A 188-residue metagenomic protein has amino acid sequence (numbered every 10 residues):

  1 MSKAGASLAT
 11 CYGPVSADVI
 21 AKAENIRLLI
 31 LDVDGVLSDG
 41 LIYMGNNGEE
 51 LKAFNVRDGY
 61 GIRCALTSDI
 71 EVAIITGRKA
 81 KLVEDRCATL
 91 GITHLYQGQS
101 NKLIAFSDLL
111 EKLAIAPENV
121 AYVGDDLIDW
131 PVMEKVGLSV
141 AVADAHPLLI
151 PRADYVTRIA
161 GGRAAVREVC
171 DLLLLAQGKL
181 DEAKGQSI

Functional and structural regions predicted by a protein language model:
M1-L31, K179-I188: Non-catalytic pre-domain segments flanking phosphatase-related domains
A23-I42, M133, V166: Asp-based phosphoryl-transfer active-site loop
N25-R27, I70, E118-N119: Short coil/turn segments at beta-strand junctions that form active-site/ligand-binding loops
V33, G77-R78, Q99, A143-H146: Short secondary-structure boundary segments
V36, I62-R86, Y96-Q97, M133: Substrate-recognition element of Asp-dependent hydrolases with the DxDx(T/V) motif
S38-M44, V83-L90: Short, basic/glycine-rich phosphate-binding loops at helix/coil junctions that contact nucleotide phosphates
L41-C64: Basic, amphipathic juxtamembrane/active-site segments that coordinate anionic phosphate or diphosphate groups
L51-N55, A88-L90, H94-Y96, L103-I188: Mg2+-dependent phosphoryl-transfer enzymes with acidic/Ser/Thr/Gly-rich catalytic loops
